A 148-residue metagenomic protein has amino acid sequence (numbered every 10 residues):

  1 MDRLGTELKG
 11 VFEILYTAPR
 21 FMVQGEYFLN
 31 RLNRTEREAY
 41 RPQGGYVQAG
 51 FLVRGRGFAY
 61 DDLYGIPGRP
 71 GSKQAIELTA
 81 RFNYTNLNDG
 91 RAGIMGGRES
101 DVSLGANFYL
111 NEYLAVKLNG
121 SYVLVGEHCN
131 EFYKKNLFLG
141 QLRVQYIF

Functional and structural regions predicted by a protein language model:
M1-F148: Outer-membrane beta-barrel pore domains
